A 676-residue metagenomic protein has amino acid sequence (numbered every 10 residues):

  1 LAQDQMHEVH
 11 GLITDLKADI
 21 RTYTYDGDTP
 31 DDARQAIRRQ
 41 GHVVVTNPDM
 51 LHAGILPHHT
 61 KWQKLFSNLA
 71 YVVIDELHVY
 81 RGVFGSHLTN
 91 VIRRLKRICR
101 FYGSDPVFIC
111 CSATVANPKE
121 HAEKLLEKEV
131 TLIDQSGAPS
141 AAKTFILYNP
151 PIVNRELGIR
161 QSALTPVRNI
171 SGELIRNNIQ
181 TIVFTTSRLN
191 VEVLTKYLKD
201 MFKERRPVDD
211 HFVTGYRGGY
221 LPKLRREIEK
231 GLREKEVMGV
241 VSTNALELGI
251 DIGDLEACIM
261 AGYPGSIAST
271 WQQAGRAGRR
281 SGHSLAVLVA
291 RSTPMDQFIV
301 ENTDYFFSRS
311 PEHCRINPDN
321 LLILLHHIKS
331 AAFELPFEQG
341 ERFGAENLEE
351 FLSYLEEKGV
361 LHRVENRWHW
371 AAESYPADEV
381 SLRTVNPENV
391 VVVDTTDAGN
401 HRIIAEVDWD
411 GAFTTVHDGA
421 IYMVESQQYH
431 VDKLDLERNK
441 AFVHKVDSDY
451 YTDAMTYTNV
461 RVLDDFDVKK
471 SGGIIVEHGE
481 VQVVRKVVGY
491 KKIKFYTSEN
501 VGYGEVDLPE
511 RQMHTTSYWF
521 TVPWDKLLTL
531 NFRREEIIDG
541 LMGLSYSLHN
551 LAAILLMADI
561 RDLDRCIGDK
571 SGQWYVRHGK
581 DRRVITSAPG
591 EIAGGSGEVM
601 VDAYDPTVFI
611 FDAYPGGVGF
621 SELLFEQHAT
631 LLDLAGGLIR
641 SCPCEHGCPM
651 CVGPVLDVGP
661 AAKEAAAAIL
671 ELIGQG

Functional and structural regions predicted by a protein language model:
L1-H52, L56-P336, E341-A377, T384-P387: Helicase motor core with emphasis on the C-terminal RecA-like subdomain
V107-C110, A290, K329-A332, P336-D410 (+3 more regions): Extended, highly charged accessory segments
E129, A257, Q428-H430, T607: Conserved beta-strand residues within beta-sheet cores
